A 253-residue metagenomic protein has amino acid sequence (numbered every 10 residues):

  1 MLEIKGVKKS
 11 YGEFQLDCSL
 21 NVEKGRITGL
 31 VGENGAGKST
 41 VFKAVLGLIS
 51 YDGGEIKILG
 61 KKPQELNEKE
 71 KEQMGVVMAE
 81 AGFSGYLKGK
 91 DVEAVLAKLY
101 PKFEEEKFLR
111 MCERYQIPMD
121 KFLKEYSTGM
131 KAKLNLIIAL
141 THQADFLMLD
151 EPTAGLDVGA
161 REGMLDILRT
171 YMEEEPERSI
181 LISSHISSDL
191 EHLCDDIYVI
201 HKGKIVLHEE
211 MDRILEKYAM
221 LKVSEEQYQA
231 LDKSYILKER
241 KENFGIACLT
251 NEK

Functional and structural regions predicted by a protein language model:
V31-E33: The feature captures the beta-strand-to-loop junction immediately N-terminal to the Walker
A36, V158-A160: Helix N-cap at the start of a conserved alpha-helix in ABC-type nucleotide-binding domains
L46: Helix-to-loop junction immediately C-terminal to a conserved catalytic motif
G54-E65, K69-E70: Conserved ABC transporter NBD signature motif
M78-N135: ABC-family P-loop ATPase nucleotide-binding domains
L147-E151, L156: Catalytic Walker B motif of ABC-type/P-loop ATPase nucleotide-binding domains
